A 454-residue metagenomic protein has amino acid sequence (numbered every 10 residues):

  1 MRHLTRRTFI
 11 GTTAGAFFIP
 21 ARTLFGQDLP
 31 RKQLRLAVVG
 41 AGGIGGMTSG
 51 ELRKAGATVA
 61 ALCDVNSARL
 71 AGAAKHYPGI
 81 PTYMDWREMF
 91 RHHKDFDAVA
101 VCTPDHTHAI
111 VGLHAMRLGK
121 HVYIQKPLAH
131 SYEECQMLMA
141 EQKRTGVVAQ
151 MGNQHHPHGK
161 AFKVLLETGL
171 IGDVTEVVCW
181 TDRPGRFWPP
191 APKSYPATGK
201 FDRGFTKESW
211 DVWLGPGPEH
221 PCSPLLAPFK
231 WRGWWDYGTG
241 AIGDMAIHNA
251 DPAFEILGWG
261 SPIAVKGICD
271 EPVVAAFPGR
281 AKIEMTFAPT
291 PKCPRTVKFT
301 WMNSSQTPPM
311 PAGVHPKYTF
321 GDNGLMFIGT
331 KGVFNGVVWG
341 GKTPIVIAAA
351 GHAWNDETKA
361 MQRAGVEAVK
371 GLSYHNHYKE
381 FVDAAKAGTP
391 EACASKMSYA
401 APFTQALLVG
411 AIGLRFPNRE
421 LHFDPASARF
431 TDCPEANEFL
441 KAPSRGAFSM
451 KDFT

Functional and structural regions predicted by a protein language model:
M1-A16: N-terminal secretory signal peptides and thylakoid transit peptides that target proteins across membranes
T13-Y77, H155, A253: N-terminal Rossmann-like dinucleotide-binding module
V38, V101, I124, A149-M151 (+1 more regions): Hydrophobic residues in well-ordered beta-strands that form the structural core
G40, L170-P190, F205-S223, I263-P272 (+1 more regions): NAD(P)-dependent dehydrogenases' Rossmann-like dinucleotide-binding region
G50, C63, Y77, M245 (+1 more regions): Glycine-enriched catalytic-core subsegment of oxygenase/oxidase enzymes
I80-M137: Beta-loop-alpha module in the N-terminal Rossmann-like domain of NAD(P)-dependent dehydrogenases, especially those
H121, A129-L214: A contiguous active-site-proximal alpha/beta segment in oxidoreductase catalytic domains
F201-T296: Rossmann-like dinucleotide-binding domain that binds NAD(P)(H)
